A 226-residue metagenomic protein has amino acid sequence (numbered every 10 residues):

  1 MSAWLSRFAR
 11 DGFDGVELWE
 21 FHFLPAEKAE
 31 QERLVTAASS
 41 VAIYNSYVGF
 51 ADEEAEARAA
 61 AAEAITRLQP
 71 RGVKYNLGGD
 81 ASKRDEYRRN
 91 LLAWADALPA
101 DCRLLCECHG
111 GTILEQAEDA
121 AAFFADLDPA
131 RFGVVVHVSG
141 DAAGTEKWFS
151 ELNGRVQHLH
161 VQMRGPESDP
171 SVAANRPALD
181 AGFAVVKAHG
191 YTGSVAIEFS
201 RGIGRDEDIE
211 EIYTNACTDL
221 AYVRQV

Functional and structural regions predicted by a protein language model:
M1-T66, P129, P166, Y213 (+1 more regions): N-terminal pre-domain/capping segments
W4-S6, K28-V35, R58-I65, R88-D96 (+5 more regions): Generic structural signal for well-ordered alpha-helices, preferentially at hydrophobic/aromatic core positions
R10-D11, R67-L68, G154, H189: Structural motif
G15-E30, V48-A57, G79-E86, G111-Q116 (+3 more regions): Acidic-and-aromatic substrate-binding clefts and catalytic sites of carbohydrate-active enzymes
G15-V16, A95-A178: Acidic/histidine-rich catalytic cores of soluble enzymes
V16-L18, S39-S46, R71-Y75, L104-C106 (+3 more regions): Hydrophobic faces of well-ordered beta-strands that scaffold small-molecule active sites in alpha/beta enzyme cores
F50-V136, E211-N215, D219: Active-site acidic/histidine proton-transfer and metal-coordination neighborhood in alpha/beta enzyme cores
T192-Y213: C-terminal alpha-helical cap/extension of soluble enzyme domains
